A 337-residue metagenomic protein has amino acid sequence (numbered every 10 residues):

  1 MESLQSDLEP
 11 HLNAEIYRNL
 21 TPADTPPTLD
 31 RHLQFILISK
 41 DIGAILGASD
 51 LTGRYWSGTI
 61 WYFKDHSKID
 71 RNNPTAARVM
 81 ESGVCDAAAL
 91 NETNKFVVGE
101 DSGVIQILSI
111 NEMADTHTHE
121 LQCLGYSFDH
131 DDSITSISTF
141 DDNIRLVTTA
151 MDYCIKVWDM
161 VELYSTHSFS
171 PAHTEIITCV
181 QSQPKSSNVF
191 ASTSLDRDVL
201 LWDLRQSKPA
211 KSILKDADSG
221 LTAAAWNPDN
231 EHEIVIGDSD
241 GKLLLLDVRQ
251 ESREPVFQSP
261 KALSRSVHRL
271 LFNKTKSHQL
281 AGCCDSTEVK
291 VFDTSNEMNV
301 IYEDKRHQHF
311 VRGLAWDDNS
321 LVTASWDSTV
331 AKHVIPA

Functional and structural regions predicted by a protein language model:
E2-S182, V189, T193, S212-K215 (+7 more regions): WD40 beta-propeller repeat fold
Y164, S186, R205-K208, N230 (+2 more regions): Position-specific detector for the leucine-rich repeat
L201, L245: Generic enzyme active-site microenvironment
D203, K211-S212: Mobile active-site "lid"/loop adjacent to the S-adenosyl-L-methionine
